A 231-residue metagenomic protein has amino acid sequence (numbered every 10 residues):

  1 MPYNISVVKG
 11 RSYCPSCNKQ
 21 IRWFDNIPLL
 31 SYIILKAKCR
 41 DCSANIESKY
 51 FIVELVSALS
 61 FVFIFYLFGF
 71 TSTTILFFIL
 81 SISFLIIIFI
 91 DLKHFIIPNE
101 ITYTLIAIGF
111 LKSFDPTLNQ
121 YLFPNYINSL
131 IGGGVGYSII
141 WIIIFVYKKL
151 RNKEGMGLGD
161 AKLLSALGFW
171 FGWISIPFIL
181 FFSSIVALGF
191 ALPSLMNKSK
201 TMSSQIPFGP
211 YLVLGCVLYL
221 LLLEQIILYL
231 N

Functional and structural regions predicted by a protein language model:
M1, K36-A44, F84-I96, W141-K153 (+1 more regions): C-terminal ends of transmembrane helices
M1-K49: Membrane-proximal soluble regions of multi-pass membrane proteins
S48-L55, I101: Select subsegments of transmembrane alpha-helices in polytopic membrane proteins, especially boundary-proximal
A58, S113, L164, L188-L195 (+2 more regions): Hydrophobic transmembrane alpha-helices of multi-pass small-molecule transporters
I64-L76: Transmembrane helix-loop-helix
I79, I86-V186, Y229-N231: Functional transmembrane core segments of multi-pass inner-membrane proteins
G157-G159, L192-L218: Interfacial loop-to-transmembrane junctions
L221-N231: Juxtamembrane boundary at the C-terminal end of a transmembrane helix
